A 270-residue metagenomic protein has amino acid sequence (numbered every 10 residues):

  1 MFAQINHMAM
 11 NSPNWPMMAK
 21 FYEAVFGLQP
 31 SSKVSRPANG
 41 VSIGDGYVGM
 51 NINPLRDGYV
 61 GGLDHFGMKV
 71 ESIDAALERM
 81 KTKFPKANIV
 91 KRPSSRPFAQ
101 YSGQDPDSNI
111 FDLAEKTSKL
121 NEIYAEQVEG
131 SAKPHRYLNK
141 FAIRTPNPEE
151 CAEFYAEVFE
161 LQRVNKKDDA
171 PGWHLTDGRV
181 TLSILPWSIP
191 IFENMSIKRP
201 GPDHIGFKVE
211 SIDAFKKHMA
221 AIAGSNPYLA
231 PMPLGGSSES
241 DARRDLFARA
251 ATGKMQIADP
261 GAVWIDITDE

Functional and structural regions predicted by a protein language model:
M1-A19, L63-F66, K116-A152, P202-I205 (+1 more regions): N-terminal beta-strand motif that seeds the catalytic metal site of vicinal oxygen chelate
M1-F2, N6-G49, S95-S102, A142-S188: Core segments of cupin and vicinal oxygen chelate
W15, I73-D74, P148, I212 (+1 more regions): Residues at or immediately preceding the N-termini of alpha-helices
Y47-N51, V60, S108-F111, N121 (+2 more regions): Short, charged/polar, Gly/Pro-enriched secondary-structure boundary elements
D57-G58, S196-I197, D245-F247: Short Gly/Pro-enriched turn/cap motifs at secondary-structure boundaries
I73-M80, I212-M219: Short amphipathic alpha-helices within nucleic acid-binding modules
K81-P134, K166, H174, A220-E270: Vicinal oxygen chelate
